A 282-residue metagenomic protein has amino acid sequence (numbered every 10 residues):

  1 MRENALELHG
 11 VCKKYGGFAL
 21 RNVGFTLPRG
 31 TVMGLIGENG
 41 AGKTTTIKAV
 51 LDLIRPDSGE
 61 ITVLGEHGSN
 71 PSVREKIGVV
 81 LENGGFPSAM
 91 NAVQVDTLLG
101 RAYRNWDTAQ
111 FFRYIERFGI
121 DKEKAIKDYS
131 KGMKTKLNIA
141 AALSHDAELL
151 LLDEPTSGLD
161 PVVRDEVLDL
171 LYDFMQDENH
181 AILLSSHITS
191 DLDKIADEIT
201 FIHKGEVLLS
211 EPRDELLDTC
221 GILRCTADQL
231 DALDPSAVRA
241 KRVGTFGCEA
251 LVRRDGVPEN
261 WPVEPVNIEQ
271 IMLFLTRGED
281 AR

Functional and structural regions predicted by a protein language model:
E3-L183, T189-S190, K194-H203: ABC transporter nucleotide-binding domains
R29, A227, R254-G256: Non-catalytic surface loops within mature trypsin-like serine protease
N91, P212, E264-N267: Short loop/turn segments at beta->alpha junctions
Q110-R113, Q229-A232, N267, I271: Exposed alpha-helical structural elements
Y114-R117, L170, T219, I271-L275: Residues that form generic nucleotide/phosphate-binding pockets
L150-P155, Q229-L233, G256-N260: Short, surface-exposed beta-strand/loop "edge" segments at domain boundaries and coil↔beta transitions
L168-V252: ABC transporter nucleotide-binding domain
V238-R282: C-terminal coupling/interaction segments
